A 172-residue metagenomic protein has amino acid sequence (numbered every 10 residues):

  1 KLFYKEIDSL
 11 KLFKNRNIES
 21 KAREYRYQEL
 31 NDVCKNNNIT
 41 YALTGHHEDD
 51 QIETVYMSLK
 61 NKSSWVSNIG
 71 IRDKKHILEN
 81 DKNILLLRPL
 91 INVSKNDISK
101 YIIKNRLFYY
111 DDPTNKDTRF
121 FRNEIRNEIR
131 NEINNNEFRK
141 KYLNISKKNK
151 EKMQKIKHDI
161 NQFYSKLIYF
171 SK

Functional and structural regions predicted by a protein language model:
K1-N31, W65: ATP-dependent adenylate-handling ligase core
K5, T44-G45: Short glycine/serine/threonine-enriched helix-capping/active-site loop that flanks the nucleotide-sugar donor pocket
L10, A22-E24, N38, R106 (+1 more regions): Generic intrinsically disordered, low-complexity segments enriched for polar/acidic and small residues
V33-T40: Glycine-rich phosphate-binding loop signature in dinucleotide/nucleotide-binding domains
Y41, H47-K172: Flexible helical/loop "lid" subdomain adjacent to adenine-nucleotide binding pockets
